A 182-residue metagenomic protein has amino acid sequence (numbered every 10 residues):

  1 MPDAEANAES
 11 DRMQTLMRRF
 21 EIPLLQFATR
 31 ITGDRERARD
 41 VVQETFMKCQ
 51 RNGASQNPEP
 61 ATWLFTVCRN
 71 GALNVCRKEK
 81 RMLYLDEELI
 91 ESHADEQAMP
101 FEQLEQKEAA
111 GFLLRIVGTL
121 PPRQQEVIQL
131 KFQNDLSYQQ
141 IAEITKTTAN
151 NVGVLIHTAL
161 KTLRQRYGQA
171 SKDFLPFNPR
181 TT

Functional and structural regions predicted by a protein language model:
M1-Q26, R30, I90-A94, F101 (+3 more regions): N-terminal module of bacterial RNA polymerase sigma factors
E5-N7, Q43-P60, K78-E79: Sigma70-family region 2
E21, L25, F46, P121 (+2 more regions): C-terminal flanking helix
Q26, D40-M47, P58-N70: Structural recognition of an alpha-helix C-terminal capping motif at a helix-to-coil junction
R69-E87, Q106: Arg/Lys-rich amphipathic alpha helix in sigma70-family domain 2
K107, V117-Q124: Short helix-coil-helix linker/hinge
V127-K131: A short pre-motif secondary-structure segment
Q139, T145-A170: DNA-recognition helix of helix-turn-helix
